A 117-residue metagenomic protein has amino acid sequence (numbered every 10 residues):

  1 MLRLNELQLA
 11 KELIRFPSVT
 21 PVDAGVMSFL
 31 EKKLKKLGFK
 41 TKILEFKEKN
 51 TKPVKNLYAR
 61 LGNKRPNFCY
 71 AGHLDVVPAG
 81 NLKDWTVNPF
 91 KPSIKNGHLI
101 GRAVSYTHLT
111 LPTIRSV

Functional and structural regions predicted by a protein language model:
L2-V104: Acidic/His- and Gly-rich active-site-bordering loop/insert found across diverse amide/peptide-bond hydrolases
T107-T113: Conserved small/polar residues in nucleotide/adenosyl-binding loops
